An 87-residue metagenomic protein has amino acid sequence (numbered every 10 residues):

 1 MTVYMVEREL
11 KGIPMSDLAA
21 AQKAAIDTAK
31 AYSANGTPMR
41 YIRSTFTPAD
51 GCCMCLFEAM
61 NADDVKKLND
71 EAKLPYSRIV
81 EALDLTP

Functional and structural regions predicted by a protein language model:
M1-A34, T47, A62, K66-D70 (+1 more regions): Short S/T/G/P-rich N-terminal loop/turn motif that feeds into the first structured element of a domain
P38-S44, R78: A short linear hydrophobic-aromatic micro-motif
F46-M54: Amphipathic, hydrophobic secondary-structure cores in small proteins
L56-E58: Short hydrophobic/aromatic beta-strand micro-patches that form the beta-sheet surface supporting nucleotide- or nucleic
L74-T86: Conserved short beta-strand edge segments in small beta-sheet-based binding/regulatory domains
